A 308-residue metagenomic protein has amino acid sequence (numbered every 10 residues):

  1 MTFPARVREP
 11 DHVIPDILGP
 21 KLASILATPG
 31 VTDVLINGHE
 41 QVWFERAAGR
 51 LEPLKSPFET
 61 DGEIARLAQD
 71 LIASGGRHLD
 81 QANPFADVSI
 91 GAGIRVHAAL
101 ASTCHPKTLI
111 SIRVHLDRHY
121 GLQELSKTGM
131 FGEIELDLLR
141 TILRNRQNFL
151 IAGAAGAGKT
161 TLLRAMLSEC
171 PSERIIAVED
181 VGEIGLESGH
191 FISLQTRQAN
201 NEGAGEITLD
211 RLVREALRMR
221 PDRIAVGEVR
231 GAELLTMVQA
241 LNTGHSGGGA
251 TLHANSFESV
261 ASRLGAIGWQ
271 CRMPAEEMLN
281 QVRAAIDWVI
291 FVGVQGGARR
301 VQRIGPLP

Functional and structural regions predicted by a protein language model:
M1-P53: N-terminal anchoring/assembly modules that precede and organize ATP-driven motor systems
P20-S24, L71-D87, E173, C271-E276: Active-site phosphate-binding and catalytic loops of NTP-dependent enzymes
W43-E45, L51-N145: P-loop NTP-binding catalytic core
L136, F149, A165-A285, F291-Q295: Switch/coupling sub-region of P-loop NTPases
I151-G153: Hydrophobic anchor at the beta1->P-loop junction of P-loop NTPases
G156: Walker A (P-loop) phosphate-binding loop of P-loop NTPases
K159: Conserved lysine of the Walker
L162: Hydrophobic positions on the alpha1 helix immediately C-terminal to the Walker A/P-loop
